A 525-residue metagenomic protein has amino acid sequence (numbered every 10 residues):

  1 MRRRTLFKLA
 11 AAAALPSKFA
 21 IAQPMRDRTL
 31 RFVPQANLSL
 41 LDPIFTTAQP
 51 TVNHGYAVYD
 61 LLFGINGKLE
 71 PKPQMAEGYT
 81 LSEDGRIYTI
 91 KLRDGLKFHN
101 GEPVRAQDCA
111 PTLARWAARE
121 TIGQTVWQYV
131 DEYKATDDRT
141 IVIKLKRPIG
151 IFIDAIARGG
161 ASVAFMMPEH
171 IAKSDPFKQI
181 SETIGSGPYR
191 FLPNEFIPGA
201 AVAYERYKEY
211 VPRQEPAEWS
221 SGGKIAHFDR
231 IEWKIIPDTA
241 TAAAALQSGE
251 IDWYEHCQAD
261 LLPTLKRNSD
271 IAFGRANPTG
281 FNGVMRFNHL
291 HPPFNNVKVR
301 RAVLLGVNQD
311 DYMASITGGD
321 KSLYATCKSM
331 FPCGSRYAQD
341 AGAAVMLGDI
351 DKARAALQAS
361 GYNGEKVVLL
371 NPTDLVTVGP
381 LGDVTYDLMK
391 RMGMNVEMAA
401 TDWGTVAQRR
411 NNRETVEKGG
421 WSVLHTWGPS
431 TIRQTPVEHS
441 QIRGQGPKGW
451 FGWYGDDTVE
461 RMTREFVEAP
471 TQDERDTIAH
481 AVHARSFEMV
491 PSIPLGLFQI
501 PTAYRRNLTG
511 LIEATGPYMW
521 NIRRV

Functional and structural regions predicted by a protein language model:
V33-E83, P111-A114, I184: N-terminal lobe/hinge region of extracytoplasmic solute-binding protein
K91, T125-I197: Surface-exposed binding/hinge segments that line and control ligand-binding clefts or catalytic entry sites
R93, P212-T264, N395: Ligand-site clamp/hinge motif
Y189, S322-A359, T373-P380: Structural transition elements
P198, D238-T239, C257, M346 (+3 more regions): Ligand/substrate-recognition segments at binding pockets and active sites
L290, F294-G334, P380-L381, S486-P494: Periplasmic-binding protein-like
M346, M392-N411, P436-R506: Extracytoplasmic/peripheral linker and loop segments enriched in polar/acidic and small residues with frequent Thr/Pro
Y504-V525: Long beta-strand-rich cores associated with HINT superfamily self-processing modules
